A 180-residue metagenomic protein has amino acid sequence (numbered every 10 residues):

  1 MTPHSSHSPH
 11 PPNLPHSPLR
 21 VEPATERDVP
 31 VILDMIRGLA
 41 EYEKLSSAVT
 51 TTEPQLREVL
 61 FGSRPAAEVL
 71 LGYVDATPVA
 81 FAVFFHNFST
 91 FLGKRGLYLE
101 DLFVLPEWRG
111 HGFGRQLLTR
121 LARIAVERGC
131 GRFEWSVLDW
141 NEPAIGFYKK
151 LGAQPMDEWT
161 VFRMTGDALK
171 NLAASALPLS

Functional and structural regions predicted by a protein language model:
R20-I32: A short beta-loop-alpha structural element at the N-terminal edge of CoA-dependent acyl/N-acetyltransferase catalytic
L33-V59: Conserved GNAT-fold acetyl-CoA-binding loop/helix
E58-L71, Y98: A short helix-loop-beta-strand connector motif used in the catalytic cores of GNAT acetyltransferases and, in some
L71, T77-F85: Conserved beta-strand in the GNAT
L102-R109: A short, internal acetyl-CoA/4′-phosphopantetheine-binding micro-motif in the GNAT/acyltransferase core
R115, T119, E127, D139-E158: Conserved active-site alpha-helix within GNAT-family acetyltransferase domains
V126-S136: Conserved GNAT acetyl-CoA-binding A-motif
W135-A144, R163-D167: Conserved beta-strand-loop-alpha-helix junction that forms the acyl-donor binding cleft
